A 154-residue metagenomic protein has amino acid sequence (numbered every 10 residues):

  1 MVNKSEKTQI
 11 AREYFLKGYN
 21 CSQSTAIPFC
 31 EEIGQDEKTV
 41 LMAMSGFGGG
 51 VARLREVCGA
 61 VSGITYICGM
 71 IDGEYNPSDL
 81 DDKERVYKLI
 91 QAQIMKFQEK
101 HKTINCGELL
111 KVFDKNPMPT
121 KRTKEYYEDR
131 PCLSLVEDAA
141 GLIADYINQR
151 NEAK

Functional and structural regions predicted by a protein language model:
M1-L16: Polybasic, low-complexity association/targeting segments
M1-V2, F29-G46, L109-P117: Acidic-glycine-rich active-site phosphate/pyrophosphate-binding loop
N3, V86-K154: C-terminal binding/interaction regions
Y14, P28, E32, I67-Y75 (+3 more regions): Change "in soluble alpha/beta enzymes" to "in soluble alpha/beta proteins
C21, C58, C106: Short cysteine clusters
I33-M42, C68-L89, N151: Phosphate-handling active-site elements
F47-Y66: Glycine/serine-rich anion-binding loops at beta->alpha junctions that coordinate negatively charged ligand groups
